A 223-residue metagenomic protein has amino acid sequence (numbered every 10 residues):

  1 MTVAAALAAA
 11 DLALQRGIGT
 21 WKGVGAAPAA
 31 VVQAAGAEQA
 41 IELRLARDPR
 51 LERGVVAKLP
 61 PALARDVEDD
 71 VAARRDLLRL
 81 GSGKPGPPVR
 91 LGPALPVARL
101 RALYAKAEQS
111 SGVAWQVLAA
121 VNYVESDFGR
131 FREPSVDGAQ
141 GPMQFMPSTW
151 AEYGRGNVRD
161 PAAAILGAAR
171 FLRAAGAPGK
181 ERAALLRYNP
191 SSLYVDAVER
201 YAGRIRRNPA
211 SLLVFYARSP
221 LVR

Functional and structural regions predicted by a protein language model:
M1-P87, A217: An acidic, Gly/Ser/Thr/Pro-rich helix-cap/linker signature
R50-R223: Catalytic glycan-binding domains that act on GlcNAc-containing polysaccharides
